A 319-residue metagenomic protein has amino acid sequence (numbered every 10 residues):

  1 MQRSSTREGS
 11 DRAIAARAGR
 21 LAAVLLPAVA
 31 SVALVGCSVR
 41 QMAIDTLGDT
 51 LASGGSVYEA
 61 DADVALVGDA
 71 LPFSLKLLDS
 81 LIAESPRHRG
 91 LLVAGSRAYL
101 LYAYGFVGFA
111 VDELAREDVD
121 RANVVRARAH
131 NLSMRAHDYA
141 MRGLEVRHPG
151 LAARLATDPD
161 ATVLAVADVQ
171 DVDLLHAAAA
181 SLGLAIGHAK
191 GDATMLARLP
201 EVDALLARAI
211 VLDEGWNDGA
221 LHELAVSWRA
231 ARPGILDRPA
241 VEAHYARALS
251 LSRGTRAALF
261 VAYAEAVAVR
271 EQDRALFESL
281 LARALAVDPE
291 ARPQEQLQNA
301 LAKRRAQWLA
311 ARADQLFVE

Functional and structural regions predicted by a protein language model:
Q2-L26: Bacterial N-terminal signal peptides that target proteins for export
A33-G36: C-terminal motif of bacterial Sec signal peptides marking the signal peptidase cleavage site
S38-Q41: Bacterial signal peptide processing site
T46-S80, E84-R87, A98-V211, A220-R253 (+3 more regions): Short coil/linker segments at helix-helix boundaries
W216-N217: Charged, well-structured binding/catalytic surfaces in domain cores that contact anionic ligands
W308-E319: Extracytoplasmic and endomembrane cell-envelope/extracellular-matrix remodeling and assembly machinery
